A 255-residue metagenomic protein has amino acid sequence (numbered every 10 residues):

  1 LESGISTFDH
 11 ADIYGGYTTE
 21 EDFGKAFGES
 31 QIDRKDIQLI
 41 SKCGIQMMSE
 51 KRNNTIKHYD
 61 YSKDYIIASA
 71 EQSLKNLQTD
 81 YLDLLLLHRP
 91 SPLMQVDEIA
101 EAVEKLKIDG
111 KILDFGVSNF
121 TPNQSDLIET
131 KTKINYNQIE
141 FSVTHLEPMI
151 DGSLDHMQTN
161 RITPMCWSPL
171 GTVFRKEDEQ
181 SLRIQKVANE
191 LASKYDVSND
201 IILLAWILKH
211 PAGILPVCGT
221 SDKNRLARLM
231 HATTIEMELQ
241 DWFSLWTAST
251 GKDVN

Functional and structural regions predicted by a protein language model:
L1-Q38, D80: N-terminal binding-site loop/beta-alpha segment at the start of enzyme catalytic domains that lines or forms
E2, A26-R34, L74-Q78, I128-T132 (+1 more regions): Acidic (Asp/Glu)-rich catalytic clusters
F23, I66, A70, V96-I99: Aromatic/hydrophobic pocket-lining residues that form the small-molecule binding cavity in soluble enzyme cores
K35-M48: A short, structured active-site edge motif that brings together acidic residues
R52-D64: Active-site mouth loops of central-metabolism enzymes
Y61-L77, T121-S125: Short, acidic/polar
L74-L93: Active-site groove signature of glycoside hydrolases
P90-N255: Beta/alpha (TIM)-barrel catalytic core signal, keyed to glycine-rich beta->alpha loops juxtaposed to Asp/Glu that bind
